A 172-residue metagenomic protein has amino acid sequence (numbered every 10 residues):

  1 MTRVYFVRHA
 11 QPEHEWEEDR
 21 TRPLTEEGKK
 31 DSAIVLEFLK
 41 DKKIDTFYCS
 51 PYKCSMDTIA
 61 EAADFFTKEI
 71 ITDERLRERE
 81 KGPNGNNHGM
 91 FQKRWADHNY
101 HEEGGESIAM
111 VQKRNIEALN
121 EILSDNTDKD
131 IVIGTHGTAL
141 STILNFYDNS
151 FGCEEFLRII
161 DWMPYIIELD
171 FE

Functional and structural regions predicted by a protein language model:
T2-I70, E106-A109, M163: Active-site-proximal alpha-helix that buttresses catalytic centers in soluble enzyme cores
V4, K129-T138: Generic beta-sheet signal
P12, A139-L140: Short active-site segment of divalent metal-dependent hydrolases/proteases that encodes the spacing between
W16-D19, G82-N86, N145-F146: Short aromatic-enriched loop/helix-cap "lid" or pocket-rim segments at secondary-structure transitions that line
R22, D64-I116: Phosphate-handling substructures
D41-K43, I122-D130: Glycine-rich phosphate-binding loop signature in dinucleotide/nucleotide-binding domains
C49-S50, K113, G134-T135: Short beta-strand scaffold positions
D148-E172: Domain-level recognition of soluble alpha/beta enzyme cores, biased toward histidine phosphatases/phosphomutases
